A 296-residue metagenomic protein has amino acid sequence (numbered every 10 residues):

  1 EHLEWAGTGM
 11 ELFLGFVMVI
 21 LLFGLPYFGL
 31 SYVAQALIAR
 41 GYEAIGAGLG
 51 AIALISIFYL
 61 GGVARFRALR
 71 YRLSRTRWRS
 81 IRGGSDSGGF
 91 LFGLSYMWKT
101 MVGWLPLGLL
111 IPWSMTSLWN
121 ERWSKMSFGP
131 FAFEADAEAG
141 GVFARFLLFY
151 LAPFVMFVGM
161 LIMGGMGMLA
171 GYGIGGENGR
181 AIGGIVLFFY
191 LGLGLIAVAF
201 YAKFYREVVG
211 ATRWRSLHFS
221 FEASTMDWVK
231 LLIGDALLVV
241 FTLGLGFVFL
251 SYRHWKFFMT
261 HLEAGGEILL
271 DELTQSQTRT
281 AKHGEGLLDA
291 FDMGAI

Functional and structural regions predicted by a protein language model:
E1-H2, L73-F90, N120-V142, R206-W228 (+1 more regions): Juxtamembrane inter-helical linkers in multi-pass membrane proteins
E1-K125: Transmembrane-helix bundle segments that line or gate the permeation/cavity pathway in multi-pass membrane proteins
W5, S31-A34, I111-W113, L161-G164 (+4 more regions): Short, surface-exposed, polar/charged, turn-prone segments marking secondary-structure boundaries
F13, G48-I52, G93, F143 (+5 more regions): Hydrophobic alpha-helical transmembrane segments
V19, F23-S31, L107, F149 (+3 more regions): Hydrophobic alpha-helical transmembrane segments in multi-pass membrane proteins
P26-I57, M156-A197, S251, W255-L269 (+1 more regions): Membrane-helix interface segments in multi-pass membrane proteins
G62, R82-E177, A181-Y190, G194-K203 (+1 more regions): Long, contiguous internal "core" modules enriched in hydrophobic/ aromatic residues
L191-I296: Intrinsically disordered cytosolic tails
